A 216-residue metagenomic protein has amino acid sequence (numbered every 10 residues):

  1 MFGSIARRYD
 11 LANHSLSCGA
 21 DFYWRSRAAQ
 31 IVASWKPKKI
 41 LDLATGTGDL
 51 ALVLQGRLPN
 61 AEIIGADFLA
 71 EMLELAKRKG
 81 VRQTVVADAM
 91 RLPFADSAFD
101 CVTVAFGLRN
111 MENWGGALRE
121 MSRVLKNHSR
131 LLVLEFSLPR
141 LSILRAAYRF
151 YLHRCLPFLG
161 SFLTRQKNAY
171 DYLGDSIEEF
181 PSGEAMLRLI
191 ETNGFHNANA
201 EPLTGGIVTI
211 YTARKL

Functional and structural regions predicted by a protein language model:
M1-R8, L152, L163: N-terminal, positively charged/glycine-rich alpha-helical extensions of SAM-dependent methyltransferases
C18-K38: Conserved alpha-helix/loop element of class I SAM-dependent methyltransferases that forms part of the SAM/SAH-binding
K39-L92: Class I SAM-dependent methyltransferase SAM/SAH-binding core
M90-C101: A short acidic, Gly/Pro-enriched loop at the edge of an enzyme's catalytic core that lines a small-molecule cofactor
D100-W114, S137: A short SAM/SAH-binding and catalytic strip from SAM-dependent methyltransferases
G115-R130: A short glycine-rich, Lys/Arg-flanked "PGG" loop and its adjoining helix->strand segment in the class I
L134-L189, N193, N199: C-terminal alpha-helical "lid/dimerization" subdomain adjacent to the S-adenosyl-L-methionine
G194-L216: Core SAM-dependent methyltransferase catalytic element
